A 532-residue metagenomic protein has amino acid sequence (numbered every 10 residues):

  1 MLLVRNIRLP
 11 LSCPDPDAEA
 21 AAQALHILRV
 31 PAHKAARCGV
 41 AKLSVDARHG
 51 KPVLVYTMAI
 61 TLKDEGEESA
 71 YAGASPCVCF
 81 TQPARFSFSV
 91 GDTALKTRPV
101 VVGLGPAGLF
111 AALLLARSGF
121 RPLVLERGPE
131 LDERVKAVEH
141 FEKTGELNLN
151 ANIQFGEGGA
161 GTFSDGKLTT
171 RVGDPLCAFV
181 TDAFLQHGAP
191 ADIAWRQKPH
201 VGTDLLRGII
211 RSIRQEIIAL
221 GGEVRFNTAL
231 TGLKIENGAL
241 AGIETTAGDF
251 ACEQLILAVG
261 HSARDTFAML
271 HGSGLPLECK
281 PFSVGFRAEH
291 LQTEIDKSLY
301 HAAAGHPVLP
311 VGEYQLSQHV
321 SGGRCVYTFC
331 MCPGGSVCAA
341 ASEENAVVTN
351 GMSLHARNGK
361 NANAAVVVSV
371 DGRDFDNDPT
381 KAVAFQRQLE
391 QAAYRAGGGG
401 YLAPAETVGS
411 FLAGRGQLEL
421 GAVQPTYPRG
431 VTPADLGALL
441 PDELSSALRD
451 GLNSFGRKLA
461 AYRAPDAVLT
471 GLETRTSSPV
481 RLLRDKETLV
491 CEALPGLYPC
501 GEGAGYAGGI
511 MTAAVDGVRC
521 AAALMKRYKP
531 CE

Functional and structural regions predicted by a protein language model:
M1-L54, M58-E532: Residues forming the flavin
